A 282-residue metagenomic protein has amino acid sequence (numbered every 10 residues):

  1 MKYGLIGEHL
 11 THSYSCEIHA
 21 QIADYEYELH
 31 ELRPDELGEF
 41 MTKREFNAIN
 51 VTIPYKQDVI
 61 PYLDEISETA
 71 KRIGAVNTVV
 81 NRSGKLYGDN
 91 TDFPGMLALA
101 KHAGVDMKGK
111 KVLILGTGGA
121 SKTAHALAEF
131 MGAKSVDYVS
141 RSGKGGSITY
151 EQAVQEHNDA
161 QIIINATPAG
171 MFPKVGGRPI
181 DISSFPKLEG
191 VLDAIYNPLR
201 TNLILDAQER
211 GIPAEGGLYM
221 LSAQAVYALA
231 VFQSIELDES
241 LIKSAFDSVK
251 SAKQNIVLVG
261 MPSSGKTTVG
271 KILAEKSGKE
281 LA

Functional and structural regions predicted by a protein language model:
K2-A103, P198-R200, D206, R210 (+1 more regions): Phosphate/diphosphate ligand-binding glycine-rich loop within oxidoreductases
G7, N90-F93, A100-K101, G109-A133 (+1 more regions): Glycine-rich adenosine-cofactor-binding loop
F130-I148: NAD(P)-binding Rossmann-fold cofactor-contacting core
F130-S135, E209-P213, K276: Conserved S-adenosyl-L-methionine
G146-E215: Rossmann-like adenosine-cofactor binding region
A194-Q254: Adenosine-phosphate binding glycine-rich loop
T267: Walker A/P-loop
K271-A282: Conserved substrate/cofactor phosphate-moiety recognition/catalytic segment in nucleotide-dependent phosphotransferases
